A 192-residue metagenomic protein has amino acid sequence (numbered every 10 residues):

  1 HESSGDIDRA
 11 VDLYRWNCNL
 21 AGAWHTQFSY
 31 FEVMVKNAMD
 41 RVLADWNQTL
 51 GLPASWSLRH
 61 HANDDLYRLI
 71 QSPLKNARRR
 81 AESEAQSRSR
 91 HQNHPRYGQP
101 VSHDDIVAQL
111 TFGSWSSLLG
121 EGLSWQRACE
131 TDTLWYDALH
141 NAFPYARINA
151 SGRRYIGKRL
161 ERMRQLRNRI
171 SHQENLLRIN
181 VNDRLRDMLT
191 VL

Functional and structural regions predicted by a protein language model:
H1-L166, H172-L192: Amphipathic alpha-helical interface elements
